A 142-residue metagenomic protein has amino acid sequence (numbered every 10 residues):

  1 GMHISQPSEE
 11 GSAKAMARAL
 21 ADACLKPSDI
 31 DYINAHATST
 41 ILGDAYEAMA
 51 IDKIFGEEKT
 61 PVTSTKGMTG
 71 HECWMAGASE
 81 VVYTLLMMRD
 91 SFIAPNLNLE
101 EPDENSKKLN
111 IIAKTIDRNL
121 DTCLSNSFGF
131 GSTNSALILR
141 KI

Functional and structural regions predicted by a protein language model:
G1-I142: Conserved "HGTGT" condensation-loop signature of ketosynthase/thiolase-family condensing enzymes that catalyze
